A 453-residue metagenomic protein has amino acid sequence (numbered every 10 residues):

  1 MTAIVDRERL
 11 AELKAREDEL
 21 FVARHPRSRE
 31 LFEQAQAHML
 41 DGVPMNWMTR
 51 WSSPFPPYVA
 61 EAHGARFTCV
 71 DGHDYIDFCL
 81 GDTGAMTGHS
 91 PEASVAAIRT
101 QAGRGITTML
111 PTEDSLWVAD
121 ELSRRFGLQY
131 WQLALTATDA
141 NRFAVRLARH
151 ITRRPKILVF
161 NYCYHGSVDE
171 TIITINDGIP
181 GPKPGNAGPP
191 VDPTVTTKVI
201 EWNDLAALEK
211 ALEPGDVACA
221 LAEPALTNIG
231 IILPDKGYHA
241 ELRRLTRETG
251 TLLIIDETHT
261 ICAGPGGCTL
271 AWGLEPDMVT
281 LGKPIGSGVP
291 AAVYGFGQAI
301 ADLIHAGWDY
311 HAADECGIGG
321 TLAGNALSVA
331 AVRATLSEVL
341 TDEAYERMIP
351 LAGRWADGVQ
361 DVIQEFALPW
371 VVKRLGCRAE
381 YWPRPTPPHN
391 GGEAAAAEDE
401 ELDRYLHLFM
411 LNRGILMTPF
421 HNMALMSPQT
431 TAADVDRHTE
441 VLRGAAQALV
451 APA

Functional and structural regions predicted by a protein language model:
M1-A453: Conserved N-terminal phosphate-binding loop of PLP-dependent enzymes in the Aspartate aminotransferase
